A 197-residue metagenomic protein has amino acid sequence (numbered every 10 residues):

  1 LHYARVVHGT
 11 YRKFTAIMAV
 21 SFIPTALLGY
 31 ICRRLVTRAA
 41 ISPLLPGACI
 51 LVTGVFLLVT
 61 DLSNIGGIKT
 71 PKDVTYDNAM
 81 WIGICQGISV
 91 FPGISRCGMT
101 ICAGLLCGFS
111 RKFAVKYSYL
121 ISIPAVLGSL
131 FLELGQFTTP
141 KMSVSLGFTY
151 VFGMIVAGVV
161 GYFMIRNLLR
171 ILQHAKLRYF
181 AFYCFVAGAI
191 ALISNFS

Functional and structural regions predicted by a protein language model:
L1-S197: Multi-pass membrane proteins that catalyze or facilitate reactions on polyprenyl-/lipid-phosphate substrates and their
